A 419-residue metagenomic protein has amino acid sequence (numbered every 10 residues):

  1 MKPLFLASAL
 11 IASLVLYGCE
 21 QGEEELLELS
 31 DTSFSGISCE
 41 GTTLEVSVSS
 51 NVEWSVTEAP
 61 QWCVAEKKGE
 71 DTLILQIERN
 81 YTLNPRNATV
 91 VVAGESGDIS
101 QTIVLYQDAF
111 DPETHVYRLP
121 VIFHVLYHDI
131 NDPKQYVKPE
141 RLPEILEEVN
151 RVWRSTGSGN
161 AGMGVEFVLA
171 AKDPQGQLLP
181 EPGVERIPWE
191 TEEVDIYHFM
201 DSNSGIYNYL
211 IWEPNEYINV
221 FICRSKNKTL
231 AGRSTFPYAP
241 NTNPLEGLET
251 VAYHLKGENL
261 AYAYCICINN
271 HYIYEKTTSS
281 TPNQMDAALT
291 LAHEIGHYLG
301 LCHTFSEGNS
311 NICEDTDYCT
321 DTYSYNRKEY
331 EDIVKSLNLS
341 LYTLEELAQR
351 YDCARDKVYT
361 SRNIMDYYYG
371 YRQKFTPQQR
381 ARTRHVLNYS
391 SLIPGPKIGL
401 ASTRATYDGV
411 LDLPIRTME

Functional and structural regions predicted by a protein language model:
K2-P3, A7-A9, L14-G36, I99-V104 (+4 more regions): Bacterial Sec-dependent N-terminal signal peptides
T43, S47-I74: Surface-exposed binding patches on compact interaction domains or structured appendages
T72-N87: Extracellular/luminal low-complexity segments enriched in Ser/Thr/Pro
N84-S96: A short beta-strand micro-motif common to beta-rich folds, especially ectodomain repeats
Y106-I218, C223-K226, R384, N388-G395 (+1 more regions): Propeptide-to-catalytic entry region of secreted or membrane-anchored zinc metalloproteases
P143-L146, N150, C265, A292 (+3 more regions): Extracytoplasmic/secreted envelope proteins and their assembly/folding machinery, especially bacterial periplasmic
N203-Y298, C302-H303: Active-site-proximal segment of zinc-dependent metalloprotease catalytic domains
H271-K374: The catalytic-center signature of Zn2+-dependent metalloproteases
